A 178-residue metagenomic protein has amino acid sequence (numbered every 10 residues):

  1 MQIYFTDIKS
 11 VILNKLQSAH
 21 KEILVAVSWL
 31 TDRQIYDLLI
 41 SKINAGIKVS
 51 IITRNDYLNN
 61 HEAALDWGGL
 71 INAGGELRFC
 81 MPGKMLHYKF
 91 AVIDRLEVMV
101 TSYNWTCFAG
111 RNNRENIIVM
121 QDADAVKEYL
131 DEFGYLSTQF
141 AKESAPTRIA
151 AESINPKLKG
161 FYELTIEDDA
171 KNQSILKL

Functional and structural regions predicted by a protein language model:
M1-E22, D32-L178: PLD/PLD-like phosphodiesterase catalytic module centered on the HKD motif
V27-S28: Glycine- and other small-residue-rich loops at beta-strand/loop junctions that grip anionic moieties
